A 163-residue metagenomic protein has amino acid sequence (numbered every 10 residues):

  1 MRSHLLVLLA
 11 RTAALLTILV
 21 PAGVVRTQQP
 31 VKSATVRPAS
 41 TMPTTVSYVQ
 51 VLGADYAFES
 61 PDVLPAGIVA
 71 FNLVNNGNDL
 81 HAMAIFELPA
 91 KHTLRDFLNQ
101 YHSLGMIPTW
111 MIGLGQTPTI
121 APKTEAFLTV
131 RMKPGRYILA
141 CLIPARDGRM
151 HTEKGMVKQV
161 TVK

Functional and structural regions predicted by a protein language model:
M1-H4: Positively charged n-region of N-terminal signal peptides that target proteins for export
A10-P21: Bacterial N-terminal signal peptides
A22-T35: Signal peptide processing junction and immediate N-terminal pro/mature segment of secreted/exported proteins
A34, Q50-G53, A57, D62-A66 (+3 more regions): Extracellular/periplasmic metallocenter environments
P43-Y48: Proline/serine/threonine-rich low-complexity linkers at boundaries of modular beta-sandwich domains
I68-V69, N75-L104, I143: Contiguous segments within soluble domain cores/interaction surfaces
G105-T109: Charged, glycine/proline-rich intrinsically disordered loops and linkers
